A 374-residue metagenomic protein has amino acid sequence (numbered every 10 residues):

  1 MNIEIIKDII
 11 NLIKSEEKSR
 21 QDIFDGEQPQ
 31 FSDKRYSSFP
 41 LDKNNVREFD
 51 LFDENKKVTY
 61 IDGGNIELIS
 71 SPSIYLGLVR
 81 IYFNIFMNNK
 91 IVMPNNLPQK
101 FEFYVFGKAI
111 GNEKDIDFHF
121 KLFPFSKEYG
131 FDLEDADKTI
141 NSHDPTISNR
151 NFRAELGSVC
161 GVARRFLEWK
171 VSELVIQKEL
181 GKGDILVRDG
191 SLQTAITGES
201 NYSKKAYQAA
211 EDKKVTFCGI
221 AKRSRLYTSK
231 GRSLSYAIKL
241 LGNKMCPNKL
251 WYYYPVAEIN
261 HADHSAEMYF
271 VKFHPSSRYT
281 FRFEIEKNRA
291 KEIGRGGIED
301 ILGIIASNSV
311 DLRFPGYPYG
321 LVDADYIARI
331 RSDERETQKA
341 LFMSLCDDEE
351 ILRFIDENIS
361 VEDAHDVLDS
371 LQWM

Functional and structural regions predicted by a protein language model:
M1-K56, Y104-M374: Long, contiguous domain-sized segments
S38-N45, N65, R80, N84: Extended assembly-interface regions of large multimeric machines
K56-I66: Two-metal-ion RNase H-like nuclease active-site motif
Y60, I81, V187: Generic enzyme active-site microenvironment
E67-L68, R223: Short, electropositive, low-hydrophobicity segments enriched in small/polar residues
L68-S71, L78, A195-T197, T228: Short helix/loop capping segments that flank catalytic or ligand/cofactor-binding pockets
I69-K127: Acidic, metal-ligating active-site segments
